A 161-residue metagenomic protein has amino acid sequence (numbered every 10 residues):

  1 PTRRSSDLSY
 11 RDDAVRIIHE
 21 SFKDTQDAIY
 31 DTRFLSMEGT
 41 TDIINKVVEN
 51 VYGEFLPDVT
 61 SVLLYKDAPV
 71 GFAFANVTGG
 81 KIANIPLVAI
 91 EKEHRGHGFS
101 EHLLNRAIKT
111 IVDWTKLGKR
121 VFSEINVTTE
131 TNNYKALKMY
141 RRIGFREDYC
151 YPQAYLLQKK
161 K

Functional and structural regions predicted by a protein language model:
P1-S5: Short, small-residue-biased leader/transition segments that mark boundaries at the very start of proteins
D7-F34: A short, well-structured alpha-helix characteristic of acyl/acetyltransferase catalytic modules
Q26-V88: A conserved beta-strand-loop-helix scaffold within acyl/acetyltransferase catalytic domains
I82, I111-T129: Conserved GNAT acetyl-CoA-binding A-motif
I90, G96-D113, K138-R142: Conserved acetyl-CoA-binding loop-helix of GNAT-fold acetyltransferases
K92, V121-L137, Q153-K160: Conserved beta-strand-loop-alpha-helix junction that forms the acyl-donor binding cleft
Y140-C150: Conserved acetyl-CoA-binding loop of GNAT-fold acetyltransferases
